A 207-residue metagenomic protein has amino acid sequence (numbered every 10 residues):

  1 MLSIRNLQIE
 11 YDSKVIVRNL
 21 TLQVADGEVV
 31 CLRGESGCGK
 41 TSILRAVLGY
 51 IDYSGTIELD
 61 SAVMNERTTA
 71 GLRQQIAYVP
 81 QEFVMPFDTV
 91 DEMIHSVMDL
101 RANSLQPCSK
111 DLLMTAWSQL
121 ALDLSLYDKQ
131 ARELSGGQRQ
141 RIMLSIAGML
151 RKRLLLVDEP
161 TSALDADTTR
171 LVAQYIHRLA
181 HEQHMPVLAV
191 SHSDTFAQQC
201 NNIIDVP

Functional and structural regions predicted by a protein language model:
R33-E35: The feature captures the beta-strand-to-loop junction immediately N-terminal to the Walker
V47-L48: Helix-to-loop junction immediately C-terminal to a conserved catalytic motif
D52-N65, L72: Conserved ABC transporter NBD signature motif
E82, D88-S104: Q-loop/switch helix immediately C-terminal to the Walker
C108-L126: Conserved ABC ATPase "signature" region
Q130-L134, Q138: Conserved ABC ATPase signature
L155-E159: Catalytic Walker B motif of ABC-type/P-loop ATPase nucleotide-binding domains
